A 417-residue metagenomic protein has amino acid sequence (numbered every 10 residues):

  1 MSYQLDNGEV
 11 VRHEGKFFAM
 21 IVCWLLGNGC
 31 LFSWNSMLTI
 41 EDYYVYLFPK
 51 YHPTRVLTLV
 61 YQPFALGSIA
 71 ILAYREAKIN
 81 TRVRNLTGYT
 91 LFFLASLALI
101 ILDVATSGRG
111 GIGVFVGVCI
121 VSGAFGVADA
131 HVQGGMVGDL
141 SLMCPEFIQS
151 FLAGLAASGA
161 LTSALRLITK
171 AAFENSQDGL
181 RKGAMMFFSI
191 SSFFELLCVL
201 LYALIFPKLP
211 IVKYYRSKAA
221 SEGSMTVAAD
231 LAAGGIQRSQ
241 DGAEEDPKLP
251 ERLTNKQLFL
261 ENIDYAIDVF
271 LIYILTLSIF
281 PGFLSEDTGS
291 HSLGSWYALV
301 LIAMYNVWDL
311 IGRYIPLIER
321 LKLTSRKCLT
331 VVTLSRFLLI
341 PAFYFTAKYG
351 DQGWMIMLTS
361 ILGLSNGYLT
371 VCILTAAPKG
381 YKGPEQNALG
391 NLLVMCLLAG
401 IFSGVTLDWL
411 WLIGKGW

Functional and structural regions predicted by a protein language model:
M1-L26: Cytosolic juxtamembrane N-terminal segment immediately preceding the first transmembrane helix of multi-pass
K16, L94, L102-V121, L204 (+4 more regions): Membrane-interfacial loop- and helix-cap regions that link adjacent transmembrane helices in polytopic membrane proteins
C30-D42, F280-D287: Extracytoplasmic
E41-T54, I79, L102-G113, E146 (+5 more regions): Extracellular/lumenal inter-transmembrane loop segments of multi-pass membrane transporters
Y51-H52, V116, G134-G135, S141-A157 (+3 more regions): Loop-to-transmembrane helix entry/capping segments in MFS-fold secondary transporters and related SLC/MFSD carriers
L57-I69, F125, D129, C144-C198 (+2 more regions): Glycine-rich segments within core transmembrane alpha-helices of 12-TM secondary carriers
F64-T87, F92, L310-K327: Helix-to-loop junctions at the C-terminal end of transmembrane segments in multipass secondary transporters
S122-M143, I148-Q149, N366-Y381: Intracellular juxtamembrane helix-capping segments at the cytosolic ends of symmetry-related transmembrane helices
